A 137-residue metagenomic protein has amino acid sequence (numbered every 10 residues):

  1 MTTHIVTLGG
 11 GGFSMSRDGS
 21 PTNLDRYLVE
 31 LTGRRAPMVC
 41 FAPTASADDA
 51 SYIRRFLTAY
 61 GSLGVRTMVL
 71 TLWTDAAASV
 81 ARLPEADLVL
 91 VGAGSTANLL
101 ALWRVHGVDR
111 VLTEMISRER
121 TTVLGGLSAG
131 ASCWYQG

Functional and structural regions predicted by a protein language model:
M1-G92: N-terminal beta1-alpha1 cap of cysteine-dependent amidohydrolase-like domains
S95: Phosphate-centric recognition/catalysis
N98-G137: Class I SAM-dependent methyltransferase SAM-binding "motif I" and its flanking Rossmann-like core
